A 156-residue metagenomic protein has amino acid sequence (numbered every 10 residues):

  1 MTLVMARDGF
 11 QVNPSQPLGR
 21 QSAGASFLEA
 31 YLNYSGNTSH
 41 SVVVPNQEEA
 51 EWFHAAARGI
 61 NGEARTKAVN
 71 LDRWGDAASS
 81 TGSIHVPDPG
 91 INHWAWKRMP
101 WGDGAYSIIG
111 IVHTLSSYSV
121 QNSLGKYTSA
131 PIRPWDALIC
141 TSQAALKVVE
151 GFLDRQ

Functional and structural regions predicted by a protein language model:
M1-T81: N-terminal pre-catalytic "stem/leader" segment of glycosyltransferase-like enzymes
F27-A30, I111, V148: Generic recognition of well-ordered alpha-helical segments
G36, P89, D154: Residue-level marker of positions within ordered structural domains that often coincide with functionally constrained
H40-S41, I108, L138: Hydrophobic/aromatic residues located in beta-strands of well-ordered beta-sheets within soluble catalytic
V44, V86, A137-C140: Short beta-strand scaffold positions
V44-E48, T114-L115, S142-A145: Short beta-alpha junction loops
E48-P131: Extended catalytic core of nucleotide-activated donor transferases of GT-like folds
S119-Q156: A short, active-site helix/loop in glycosyltransferases that binds the activated sugar's phosphate group
